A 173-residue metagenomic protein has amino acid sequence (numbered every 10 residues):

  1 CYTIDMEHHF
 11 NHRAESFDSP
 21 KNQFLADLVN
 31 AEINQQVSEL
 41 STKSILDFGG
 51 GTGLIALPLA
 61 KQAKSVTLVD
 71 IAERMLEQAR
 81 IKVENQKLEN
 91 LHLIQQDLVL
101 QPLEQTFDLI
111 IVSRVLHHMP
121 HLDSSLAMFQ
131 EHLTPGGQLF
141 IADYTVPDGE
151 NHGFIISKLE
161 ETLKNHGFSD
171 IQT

Functional and structural regions predicted by a protein language model:
T3-L40, Q78: Conserved class I S-adenosyl-L-methionine
L46-L100: Class I SAM-dependent methyltransferase SAM/SAH-binding core
I111: A conserved beta-strand element that flanks and buttresses the S-adenosyl-L-methionine
R114-V115: Short catalytic micro-motifs in class I SAM-dependent methyltransferases
D123-P135: A short glycine-rich, Lys/Arg-flanked "PGG" loop and its adjoining helix->strand segment in the class I
G137-D143: Conserved beta-strand signature within the Rossmann-like core of class I S-adenosyl-L-methionine
H152-G167: Short alpha-helix
F168-T173: Conserved S-adenosyl-L-methionine
